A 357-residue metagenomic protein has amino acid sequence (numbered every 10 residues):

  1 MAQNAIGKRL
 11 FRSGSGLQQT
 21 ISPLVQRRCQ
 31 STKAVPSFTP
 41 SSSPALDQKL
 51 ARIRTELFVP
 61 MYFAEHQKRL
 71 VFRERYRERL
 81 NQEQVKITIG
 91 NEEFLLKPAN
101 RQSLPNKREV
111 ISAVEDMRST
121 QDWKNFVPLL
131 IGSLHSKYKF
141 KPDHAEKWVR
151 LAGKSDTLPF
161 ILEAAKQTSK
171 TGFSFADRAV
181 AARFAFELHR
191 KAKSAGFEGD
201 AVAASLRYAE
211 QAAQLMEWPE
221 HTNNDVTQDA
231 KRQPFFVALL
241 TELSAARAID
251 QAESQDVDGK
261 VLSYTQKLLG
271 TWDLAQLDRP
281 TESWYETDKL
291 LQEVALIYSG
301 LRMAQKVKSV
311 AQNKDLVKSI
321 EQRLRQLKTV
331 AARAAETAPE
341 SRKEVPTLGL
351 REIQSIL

Functional and structural regions predicted by a protein language model:
A2-L357: A basic, Ser/Thr-enriched alpha-helical scaffold prevalent in eukaryotic organelle gene-expression machinery
